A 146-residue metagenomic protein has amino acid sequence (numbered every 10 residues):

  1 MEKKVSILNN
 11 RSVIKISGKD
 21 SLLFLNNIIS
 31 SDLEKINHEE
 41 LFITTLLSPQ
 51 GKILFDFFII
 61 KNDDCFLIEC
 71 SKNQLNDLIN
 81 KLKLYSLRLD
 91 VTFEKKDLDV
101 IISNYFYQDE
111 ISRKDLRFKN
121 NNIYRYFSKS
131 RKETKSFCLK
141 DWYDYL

Functional and structural regions predicted by a protein language model:
M1-L146: Basic, glycine/lysine-rich polyanion-binding surfaces/domains
